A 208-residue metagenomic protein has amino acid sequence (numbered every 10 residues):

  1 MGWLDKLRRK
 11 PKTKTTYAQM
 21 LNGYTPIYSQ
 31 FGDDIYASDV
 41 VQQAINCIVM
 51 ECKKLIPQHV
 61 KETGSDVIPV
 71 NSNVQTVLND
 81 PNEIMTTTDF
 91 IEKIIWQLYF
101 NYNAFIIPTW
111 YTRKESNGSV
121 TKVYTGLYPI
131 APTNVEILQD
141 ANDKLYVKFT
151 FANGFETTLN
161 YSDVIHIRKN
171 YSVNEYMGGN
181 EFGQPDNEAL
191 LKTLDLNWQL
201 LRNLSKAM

Functional and structural regions predicted by a protein language model:
G2-M208: Structured, contiguous alpha/beta core segments that scaffold functional sites
